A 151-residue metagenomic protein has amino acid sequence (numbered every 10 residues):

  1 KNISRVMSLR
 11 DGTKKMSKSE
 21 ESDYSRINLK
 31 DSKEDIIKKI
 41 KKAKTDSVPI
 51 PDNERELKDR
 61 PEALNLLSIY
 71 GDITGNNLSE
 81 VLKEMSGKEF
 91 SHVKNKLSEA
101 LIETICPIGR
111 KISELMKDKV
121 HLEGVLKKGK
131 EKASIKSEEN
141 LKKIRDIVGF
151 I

Functional and structural regions predicted by a protein language model:
K1-I151: Conserved nucleotide- and phosphate/pyrophosphate-binding catalytic cores in adenylate/nucleotidyl-handling enzymes
